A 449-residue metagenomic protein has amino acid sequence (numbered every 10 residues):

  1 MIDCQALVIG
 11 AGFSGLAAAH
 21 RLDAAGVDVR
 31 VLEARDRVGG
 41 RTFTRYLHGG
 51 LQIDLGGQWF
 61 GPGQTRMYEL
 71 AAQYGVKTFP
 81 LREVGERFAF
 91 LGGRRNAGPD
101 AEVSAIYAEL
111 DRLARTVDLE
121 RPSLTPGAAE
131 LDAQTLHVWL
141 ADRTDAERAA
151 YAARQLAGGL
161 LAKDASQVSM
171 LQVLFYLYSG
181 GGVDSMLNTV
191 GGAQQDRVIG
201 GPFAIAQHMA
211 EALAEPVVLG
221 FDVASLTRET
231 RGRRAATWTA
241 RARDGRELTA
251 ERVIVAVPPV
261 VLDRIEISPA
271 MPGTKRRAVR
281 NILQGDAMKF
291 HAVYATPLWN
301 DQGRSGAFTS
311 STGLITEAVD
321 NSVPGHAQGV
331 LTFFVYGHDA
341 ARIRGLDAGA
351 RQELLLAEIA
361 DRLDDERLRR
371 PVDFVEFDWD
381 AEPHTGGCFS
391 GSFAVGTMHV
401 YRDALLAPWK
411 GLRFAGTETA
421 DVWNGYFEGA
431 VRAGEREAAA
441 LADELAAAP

Functional and structural regions predicted by a protein language model:
M1-P449: FAD-dinucleotide binding site
